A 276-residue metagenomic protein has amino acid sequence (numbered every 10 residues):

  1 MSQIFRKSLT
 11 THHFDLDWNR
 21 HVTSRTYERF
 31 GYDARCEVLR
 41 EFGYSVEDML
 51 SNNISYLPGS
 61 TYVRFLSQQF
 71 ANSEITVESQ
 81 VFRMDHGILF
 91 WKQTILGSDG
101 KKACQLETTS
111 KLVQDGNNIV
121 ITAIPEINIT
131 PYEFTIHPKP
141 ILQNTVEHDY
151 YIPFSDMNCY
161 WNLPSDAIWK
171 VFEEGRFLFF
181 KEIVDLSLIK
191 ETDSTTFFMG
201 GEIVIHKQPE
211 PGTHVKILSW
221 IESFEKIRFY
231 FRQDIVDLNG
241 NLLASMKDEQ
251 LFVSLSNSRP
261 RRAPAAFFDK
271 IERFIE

Functional and structural regions predicted by a protein language model:
S2-S60, K111-G200, L255-E276: Hot-dog-fold acyl-thioester-processing enzymes
Q3-K7, F65-E74, Q80-N144, P209-P211 (+1 more regions): HotDog/MaoC-like acyl-thioester-processing domains
L39-F90, Q105-L106, F180-F224, R228-Y230 (+1 more regions): Hydrophobic beta-strand-centered segment that forms part of the acyl-chain substrate-binding groove
